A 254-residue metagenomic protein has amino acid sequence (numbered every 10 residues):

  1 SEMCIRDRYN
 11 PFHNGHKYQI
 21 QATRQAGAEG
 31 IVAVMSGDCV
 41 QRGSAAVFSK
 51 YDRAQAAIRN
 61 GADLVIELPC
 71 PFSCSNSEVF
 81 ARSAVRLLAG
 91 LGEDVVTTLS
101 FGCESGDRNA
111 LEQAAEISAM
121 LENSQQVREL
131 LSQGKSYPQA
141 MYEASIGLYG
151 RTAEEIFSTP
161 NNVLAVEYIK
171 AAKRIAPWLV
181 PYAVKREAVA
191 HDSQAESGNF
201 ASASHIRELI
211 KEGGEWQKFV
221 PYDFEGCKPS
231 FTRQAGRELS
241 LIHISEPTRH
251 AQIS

Functional and structural regions predicted by a protein language model:
S1-E2, R6-R8, V34: Short, hydrophobic/glycine-enriched beta-strand segments
E2-I5, I242-I253: Single conserved hydrophobic/aromatic residue that forms the stacking wall/gate of nucleotide- or nucleobase-binding
D7, G43, E196: Short, flexible active-site loop motifs that bind/organize anionic cofactors or intermediates
N10-E155, E167: N-terminal Rossmann-like or analogous alpha/beta NTP/dinucleotide-binding catalytic cores that position adenine
V96, E215-W216, H250: A general structural signal for well-ordered secondary-structure junctions
L130-S230, Q234: Glycine- and charge-enriched loop/helix tracts that form the active or gating conduit in phosphate/cation-handling
S230-R233, R237-L241, S254: Anion-recognition interface
